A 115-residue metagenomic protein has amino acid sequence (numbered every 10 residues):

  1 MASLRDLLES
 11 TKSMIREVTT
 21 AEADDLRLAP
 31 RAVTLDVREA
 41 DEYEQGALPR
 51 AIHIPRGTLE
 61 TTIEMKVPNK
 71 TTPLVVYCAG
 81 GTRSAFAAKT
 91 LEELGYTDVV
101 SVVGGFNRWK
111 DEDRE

Functional and structural regions predicted by a protein language model:
M1-V33, A40-P73, A79-E115: Rhodanese-like catalytic fold shared by cysteine-dependent sulfurtransferases and DSP/PTP-type phosphatases
